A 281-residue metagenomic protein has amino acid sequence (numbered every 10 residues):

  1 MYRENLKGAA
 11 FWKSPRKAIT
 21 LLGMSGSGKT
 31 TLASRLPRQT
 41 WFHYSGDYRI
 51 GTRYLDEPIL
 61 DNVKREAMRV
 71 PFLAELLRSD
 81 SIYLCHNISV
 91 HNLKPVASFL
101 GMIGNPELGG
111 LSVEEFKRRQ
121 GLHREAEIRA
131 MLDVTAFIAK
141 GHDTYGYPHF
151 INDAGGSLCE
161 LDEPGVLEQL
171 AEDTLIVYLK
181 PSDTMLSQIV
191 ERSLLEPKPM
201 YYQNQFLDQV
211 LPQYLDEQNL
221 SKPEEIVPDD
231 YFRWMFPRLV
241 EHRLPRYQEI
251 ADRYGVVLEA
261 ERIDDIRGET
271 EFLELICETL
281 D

Functional and structural regions predicted by a protein language model:
L21: Hydrophobic anchor at the beta1->P-loop junction of P-loop NTPases
S25: The conserved Walker
G28: Conserved glycine(s) of the Walker
L32, L36: Hydrophobic positions on the alpha1 helix immediately C-terminal to the Walker A/P-loop
W41-L55: Short beta-strand-centered segment that lines the nucleotide-binding/catalytic pocket of NTP-utilizing
L60-G165: ATP-dependent small-molecule kinase phosphotransfer cores that center on conserved nucleotide phosphate-binding segments
D153, Q169-K222: Conserved phosphate-donor/acceptor-positioning beta-strand/loop module used by diverse small-molecule
N219-D281: NTP-dependent small-molecule kinase module
